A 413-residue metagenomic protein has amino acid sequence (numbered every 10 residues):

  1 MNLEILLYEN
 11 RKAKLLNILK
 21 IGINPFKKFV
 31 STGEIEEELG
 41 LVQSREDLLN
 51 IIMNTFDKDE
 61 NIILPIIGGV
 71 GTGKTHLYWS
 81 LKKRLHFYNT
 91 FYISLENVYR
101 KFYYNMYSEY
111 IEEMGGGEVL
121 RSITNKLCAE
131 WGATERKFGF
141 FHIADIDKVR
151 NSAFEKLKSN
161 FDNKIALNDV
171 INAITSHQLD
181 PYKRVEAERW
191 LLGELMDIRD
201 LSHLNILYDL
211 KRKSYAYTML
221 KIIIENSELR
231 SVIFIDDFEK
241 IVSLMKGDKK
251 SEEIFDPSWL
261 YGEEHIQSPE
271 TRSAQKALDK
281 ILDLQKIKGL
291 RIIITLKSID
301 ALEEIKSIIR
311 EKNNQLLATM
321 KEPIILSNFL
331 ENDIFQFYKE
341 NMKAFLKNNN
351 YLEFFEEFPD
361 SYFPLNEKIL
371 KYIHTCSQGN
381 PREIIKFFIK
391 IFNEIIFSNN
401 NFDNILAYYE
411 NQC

Functional and structural regions predicted by a protein language model:
M1-I18, V185-L365: The catalytic "switch" region of P-loop NTPases
M1-L64, K126, E130, F138-I146 (+2 more regions): A short, basic N-terminal segment
S31-E38, N54, N61-P65, T72 (+6 more regions): AAA+ P-loop NTPase catalytic core and its hallmark functional loops
E37-L48, G73-K74, V98-M106, Y208-A216 (+2 more regions): Phosphate/oxyanion-binding active-site loops and adjacent basic polyanion-contact surfaces
I51, K126, V149-K156, D169-A173 (+10 more regions): Charge-rich, solvent-exposed alpha-helical interaction surfaces
N54-D57, S80-Y88, D283-K286, R310-L316: Short, surface-exposed basic-aromatic patches at helix termini and helix-loop junctions that form
N61-S227: P-loop NTPase nucleotide-binding core
S327-C413: C-terminal alpha-helical "lid" subdomain
